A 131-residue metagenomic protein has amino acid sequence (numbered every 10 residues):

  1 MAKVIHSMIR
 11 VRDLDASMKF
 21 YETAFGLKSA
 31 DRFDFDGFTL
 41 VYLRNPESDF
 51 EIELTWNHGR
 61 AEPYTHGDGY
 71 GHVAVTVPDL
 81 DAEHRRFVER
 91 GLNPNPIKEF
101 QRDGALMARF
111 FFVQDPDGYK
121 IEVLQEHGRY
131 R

Functional and structural regions predicted by a protein language model:
A2, M8-E51: Core segments of cupin and vicinal oxygen chelate
K3, R32, V75, H84-R131: Vicinal oxygen chelate
V4-H6, D68-H72: Eukaryotic phosphotyrosine signaling hubs
F20, L80-R86: Short amphipathic alpha-helices within nucleic acid-binding modules
G37, G69, M107: Exposed loop/turn and edge beta-strand positions of beta-sandwich/beta-sheet ligand-binding modules
P46, T55-N57, E126: Generic beta-structure capping elements
P46-F50, G59-A61, P78-A82: Short, charged/polar surface micro-motifs in flexible loops or helix N-caps
